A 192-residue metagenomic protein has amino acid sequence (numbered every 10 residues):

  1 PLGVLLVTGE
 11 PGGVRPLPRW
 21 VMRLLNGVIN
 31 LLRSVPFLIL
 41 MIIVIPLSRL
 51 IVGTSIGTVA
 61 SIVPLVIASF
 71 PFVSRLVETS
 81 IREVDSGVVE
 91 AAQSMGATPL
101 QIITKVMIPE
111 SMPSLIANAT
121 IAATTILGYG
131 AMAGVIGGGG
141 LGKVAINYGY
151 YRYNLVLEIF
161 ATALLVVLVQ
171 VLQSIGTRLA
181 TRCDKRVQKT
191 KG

Functional and structural regions predicted by a protein language model:
P1-R82, A117-T124, L164-L172: Membrane-water interface segments at the C-terminal ends of transmembrane alpha-helices in multi-pass inner-membrane
L2-G3, M112, T120, G176 (+1 more regions): Hydrophobic/aromatic and small-residue hotspots that mark the transmembrane alpha-helices of Major Facilitator
L6-G12, I159-G192: C-terminal transmembrane helix and the adjacent membrane-cytosol boundary/short C-terminal tail of inner/organellar
G12-R23, P99-I103, M107, G140 (+1 more regions): Juxtamembrane loop-helix boundary motifs flanking transmembrane segments in multi-pass membrane proteins
T58-V59, L100, V156: Residues that define the loop-to-transmembrane-helix transition and helix capping in multi-pass membrane transporters
I81-S111, Y151: Short helix-to-coil transition segments within interhelical loops that connect adjacent transmembrane helices
P99-M132: Transmembrane alpha-helices
Y129-I159, A163-L164, D184, K189-G192: Glycine-rich helix-loop "coupling/hinge" segments at transmembrane-helix boundaries in multipass transporters
